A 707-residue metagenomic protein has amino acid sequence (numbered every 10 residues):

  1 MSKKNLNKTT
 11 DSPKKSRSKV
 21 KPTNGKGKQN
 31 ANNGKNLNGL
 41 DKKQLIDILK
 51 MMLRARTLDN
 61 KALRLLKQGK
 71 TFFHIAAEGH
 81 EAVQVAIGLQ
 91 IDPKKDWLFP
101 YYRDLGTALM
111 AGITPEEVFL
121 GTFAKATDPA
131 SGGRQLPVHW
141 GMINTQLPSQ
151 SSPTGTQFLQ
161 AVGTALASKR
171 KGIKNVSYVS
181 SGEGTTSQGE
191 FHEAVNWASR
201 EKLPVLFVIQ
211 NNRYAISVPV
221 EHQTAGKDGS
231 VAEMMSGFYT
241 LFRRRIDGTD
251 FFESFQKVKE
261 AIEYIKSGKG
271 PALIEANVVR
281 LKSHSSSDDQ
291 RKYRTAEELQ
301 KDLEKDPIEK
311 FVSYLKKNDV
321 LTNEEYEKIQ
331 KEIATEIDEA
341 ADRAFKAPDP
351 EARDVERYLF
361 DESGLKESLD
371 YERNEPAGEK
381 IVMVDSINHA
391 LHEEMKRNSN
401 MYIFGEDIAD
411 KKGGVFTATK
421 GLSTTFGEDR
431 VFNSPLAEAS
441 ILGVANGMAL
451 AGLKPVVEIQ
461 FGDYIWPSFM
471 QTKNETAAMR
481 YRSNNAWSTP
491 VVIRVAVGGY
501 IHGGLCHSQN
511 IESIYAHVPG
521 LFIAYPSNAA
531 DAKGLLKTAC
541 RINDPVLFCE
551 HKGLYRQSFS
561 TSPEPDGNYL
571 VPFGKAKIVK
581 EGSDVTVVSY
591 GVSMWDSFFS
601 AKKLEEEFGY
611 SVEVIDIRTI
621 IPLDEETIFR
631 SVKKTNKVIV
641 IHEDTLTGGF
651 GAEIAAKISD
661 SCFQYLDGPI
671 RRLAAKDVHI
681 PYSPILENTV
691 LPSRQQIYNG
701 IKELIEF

Functional and structural regions predicted by a protein language model:
M1-V83, L89-Q90, A276, K282 (+4 more regions): Conserved acidic/glycine
T57, R64-L203, V208, P219-F238 (+2 more regions): Cofactor-binding active-site loop characterized by glycine-rich and histidine/acidic residues
L65-K70, P137-S151, K174-Y178, Y239-R243 (+7 more regions): Glycine/charged-rich beta-loop-alpha catalytic/anionic-binding loops adjacent to active sites
L66, F73-H80, Y102-R103, W140-F158 (+10 more regions): Active-site nucleophile and cofactor-binding loops and adjacent substrate-binding regions of central metabolic enzymes
V85-K94, V162-I173, V195-E201, S236-F238 (+7 more regions): Alpha-helix C-terminal capping segments
I87, L109-T114, G189-E193, S217-H222 (+11 more regions): Short acidic, glycine/serine/threonine-rich loops at helix termini
A124-D128, S199-I209, R430-N433, T476-V495: A glycine-rich helix N-cap at a beta->alpha junction
Q146-D338, K346, A516-N636, V640-I641: Glycine-rich ThDP/TPP pyrophosphate-binding loop and its adjacent helix/strand module within ThDP-dependent enzymes
